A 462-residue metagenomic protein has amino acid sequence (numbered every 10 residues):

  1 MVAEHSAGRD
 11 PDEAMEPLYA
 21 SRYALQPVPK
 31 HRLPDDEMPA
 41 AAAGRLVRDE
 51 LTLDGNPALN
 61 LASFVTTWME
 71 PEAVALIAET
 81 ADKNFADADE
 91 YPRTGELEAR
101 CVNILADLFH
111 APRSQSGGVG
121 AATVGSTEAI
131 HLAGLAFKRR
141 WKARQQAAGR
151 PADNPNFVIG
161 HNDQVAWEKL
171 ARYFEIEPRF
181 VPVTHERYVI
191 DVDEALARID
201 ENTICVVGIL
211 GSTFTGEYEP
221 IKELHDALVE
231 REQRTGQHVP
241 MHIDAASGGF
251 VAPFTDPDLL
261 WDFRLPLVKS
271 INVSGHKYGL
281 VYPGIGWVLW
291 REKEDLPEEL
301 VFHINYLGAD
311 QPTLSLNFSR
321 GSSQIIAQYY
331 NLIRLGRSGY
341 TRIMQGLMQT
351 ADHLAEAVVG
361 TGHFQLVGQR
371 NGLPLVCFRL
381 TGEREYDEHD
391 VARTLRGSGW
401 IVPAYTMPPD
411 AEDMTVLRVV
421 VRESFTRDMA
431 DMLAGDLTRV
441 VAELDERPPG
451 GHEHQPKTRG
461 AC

Functional and structural regions predicted by a protein language model:
M1-G117, G399-W400, D436-L437: N-terminal entrance/gating region of PLP-dependent enzymes' catalytic architecture
D12, V124-L300, C462: Conserved PLP-enzyme active-site core in the AAT-like
Q115-G117, A152, G368-L375, E412-M414: Short Gly/Ser/Thr- and Asp/Glu-enriched loop/turn motifs at secondary-structure junctions
V229-R231, A411-C462: PLP-dependent enzyme catalytic core of the Aspartate aminotransferase-like
F254-P257, W261-G372, R379-E383: Active-site C-terminal subdomain of aminotransferase-like
F364-G399, G460-C462: Conserved PLP-binding catalytic core of the aspartate aminotransferase-like
L380-R393, G399, T406-P409, D413 (+2 more regions): Long, compositionally biased intrinsically disordered regions
L395-P403, T438-D445: A common structural junction motif
